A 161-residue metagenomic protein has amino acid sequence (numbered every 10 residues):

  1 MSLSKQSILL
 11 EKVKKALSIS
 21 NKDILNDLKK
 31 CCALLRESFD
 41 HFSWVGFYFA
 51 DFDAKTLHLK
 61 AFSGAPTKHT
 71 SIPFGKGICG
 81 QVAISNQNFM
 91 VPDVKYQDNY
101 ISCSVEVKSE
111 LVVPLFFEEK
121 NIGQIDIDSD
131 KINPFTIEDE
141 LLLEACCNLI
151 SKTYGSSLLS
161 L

Functional and structural regions predicted by a protein language model:
M1-F62, P66, Y154-L161: Intrinsically disordered, low-complexity terminal regulatory regions
L10, K14, S129-L161: Juxtadomain coupling helices with adjacent low-complexity linkers
F39, C103-V107: Short loop/turn motifs at secondary-structure junctions and domain boundaries
W44, V112, Q124: Short hydrophobic/aromatic beta-strand element in the GNAT-like acyltransferase core that lines or flanks the acyl-donor
A50-S102: Regulatory sensory and allosteric helical modules in signal-transduction proteins and certain transcription factors
S109-F116: A short, aliphatic-rich beta-strand micro-motif
F116-S129: Sensory-domain boundary capping and coupling elements
